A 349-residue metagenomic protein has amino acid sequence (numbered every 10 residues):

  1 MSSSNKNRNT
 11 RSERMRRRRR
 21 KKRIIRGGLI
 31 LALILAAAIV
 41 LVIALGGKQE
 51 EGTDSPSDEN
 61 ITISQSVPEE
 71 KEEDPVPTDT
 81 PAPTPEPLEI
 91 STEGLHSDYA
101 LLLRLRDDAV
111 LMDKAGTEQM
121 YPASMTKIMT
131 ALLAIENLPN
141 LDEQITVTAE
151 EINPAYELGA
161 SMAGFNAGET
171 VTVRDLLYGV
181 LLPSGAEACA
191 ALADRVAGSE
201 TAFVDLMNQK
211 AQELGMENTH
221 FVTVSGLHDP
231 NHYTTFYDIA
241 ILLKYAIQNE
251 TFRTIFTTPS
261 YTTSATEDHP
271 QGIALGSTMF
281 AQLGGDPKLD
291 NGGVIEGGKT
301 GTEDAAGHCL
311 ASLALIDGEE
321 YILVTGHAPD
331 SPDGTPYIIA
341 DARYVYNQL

Functional and structural regions predicted by a protein language model:
S2-A82, P87-G94, Y99, R106-M112 (+3 more regions): Structured C-terminal helix/loop/strand segments within mature extracytoplasmic catalytic/sensor domains
G52-D54, D58, I63-E70, D74-Y237 (+1 more regions): Active-site-adjacent loops and short helices of periplasmic peptidoglycan-processing enzymes
I61, P87-Y99, S199-L349: Penicillin-recognizing serine hydrolase domain
